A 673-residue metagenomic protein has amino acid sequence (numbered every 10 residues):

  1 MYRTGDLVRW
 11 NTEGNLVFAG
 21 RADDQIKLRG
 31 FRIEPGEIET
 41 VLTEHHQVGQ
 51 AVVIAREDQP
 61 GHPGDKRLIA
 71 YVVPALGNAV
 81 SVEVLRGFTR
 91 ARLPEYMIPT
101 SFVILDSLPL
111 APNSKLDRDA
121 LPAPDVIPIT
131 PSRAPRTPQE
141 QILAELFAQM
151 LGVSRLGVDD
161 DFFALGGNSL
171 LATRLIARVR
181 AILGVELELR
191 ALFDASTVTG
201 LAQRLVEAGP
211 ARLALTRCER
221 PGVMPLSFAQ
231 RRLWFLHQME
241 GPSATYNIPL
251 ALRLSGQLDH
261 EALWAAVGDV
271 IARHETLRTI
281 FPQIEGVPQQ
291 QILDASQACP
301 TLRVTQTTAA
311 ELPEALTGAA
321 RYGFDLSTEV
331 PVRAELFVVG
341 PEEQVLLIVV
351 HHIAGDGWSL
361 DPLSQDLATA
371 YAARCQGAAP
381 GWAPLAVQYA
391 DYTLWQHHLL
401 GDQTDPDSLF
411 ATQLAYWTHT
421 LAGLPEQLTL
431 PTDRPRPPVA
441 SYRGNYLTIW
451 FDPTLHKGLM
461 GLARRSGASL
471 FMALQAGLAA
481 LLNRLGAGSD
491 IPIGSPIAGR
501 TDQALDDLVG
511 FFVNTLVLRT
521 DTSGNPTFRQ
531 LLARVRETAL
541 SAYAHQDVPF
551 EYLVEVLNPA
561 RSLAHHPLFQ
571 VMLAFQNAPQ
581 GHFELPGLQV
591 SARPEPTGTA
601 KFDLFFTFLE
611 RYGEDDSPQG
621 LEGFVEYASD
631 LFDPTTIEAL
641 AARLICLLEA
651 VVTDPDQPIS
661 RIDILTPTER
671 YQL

Functional and structural regions predicted by a protein language model:
M1-R136, E140-A144, Q149, F163 (+2 more regions): AMP-dependent adenylate-forming
R3, E83, L110-D119, A123-P124 (+13 more regions): AMP-binding/adenylate-forming domain of the ANL superfamily
V8, G30, A70, T89 (+19 more regions): Generic structural signal for small/hydrophobic residues in well-ordered secondary structure, especially within
Q50, Q59-R67, Y96-I98, E240-I248 (+10 more regions): His-Asp-centered acyl/peptidyl-transfer active-site segments
Q50, V84-G87, M97-T100, R178 (+8 more regions): Acyl-group handoff/entry surfaces in thioester-processing enzymes
H62, E95-M97, L105-L108, A120 (+12 more regions): Regions immediately C-terminal to embedded phosphopantetheine-bearing carrier domains
F88, R92-V126, T199-V223, L293 (+7 more regions): Flexible, non-catalytic linker and terminal segments flanking ANL/adenylate-forming cores
R90-M97, F102-V103, L151, E186 (+11 more regions): A short N-terminal helical cap/helix-turn-helix that marks the beginning of AMP-binding/adenylate-forming
